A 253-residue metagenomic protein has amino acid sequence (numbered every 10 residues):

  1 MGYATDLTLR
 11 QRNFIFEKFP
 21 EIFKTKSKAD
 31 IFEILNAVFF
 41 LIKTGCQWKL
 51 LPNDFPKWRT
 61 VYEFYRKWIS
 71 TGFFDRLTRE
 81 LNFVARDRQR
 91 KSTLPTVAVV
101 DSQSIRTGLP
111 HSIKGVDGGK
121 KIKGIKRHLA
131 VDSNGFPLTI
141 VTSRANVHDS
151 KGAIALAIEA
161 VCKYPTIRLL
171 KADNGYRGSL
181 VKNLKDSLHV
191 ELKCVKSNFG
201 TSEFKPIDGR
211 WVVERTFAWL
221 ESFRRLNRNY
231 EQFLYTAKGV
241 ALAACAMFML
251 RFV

Functional and structural regions predicted by a protein language model:
M1-V253: Short alpha-helical elements
